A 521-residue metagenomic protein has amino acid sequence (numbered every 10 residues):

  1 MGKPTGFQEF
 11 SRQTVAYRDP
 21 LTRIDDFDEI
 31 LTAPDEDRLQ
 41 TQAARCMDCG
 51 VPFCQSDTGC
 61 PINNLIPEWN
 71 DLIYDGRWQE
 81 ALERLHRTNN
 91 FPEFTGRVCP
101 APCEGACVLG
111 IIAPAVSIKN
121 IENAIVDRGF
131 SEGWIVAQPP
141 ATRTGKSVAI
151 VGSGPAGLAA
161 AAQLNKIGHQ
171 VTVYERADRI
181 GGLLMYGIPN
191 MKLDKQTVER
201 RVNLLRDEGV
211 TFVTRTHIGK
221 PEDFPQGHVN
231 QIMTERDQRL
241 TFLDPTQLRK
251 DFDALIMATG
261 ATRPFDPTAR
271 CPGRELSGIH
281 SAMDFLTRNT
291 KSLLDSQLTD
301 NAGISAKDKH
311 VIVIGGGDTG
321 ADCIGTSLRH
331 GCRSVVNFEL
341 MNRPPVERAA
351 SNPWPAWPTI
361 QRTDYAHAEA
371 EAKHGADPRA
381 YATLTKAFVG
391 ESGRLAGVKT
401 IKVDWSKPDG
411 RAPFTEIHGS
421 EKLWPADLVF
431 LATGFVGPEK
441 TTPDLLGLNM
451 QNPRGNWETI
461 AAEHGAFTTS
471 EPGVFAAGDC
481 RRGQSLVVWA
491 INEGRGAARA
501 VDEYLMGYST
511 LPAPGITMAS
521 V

Functional and structural regions predicted by a protein language model:
T5-T32, A44, N63-D75, E83-L85 (+14 more regions): Beta1-alpha1 glycine-rich phosphate/pyrophosphate-binding loop at the start of Rossmann-like nucleotide-binding domains
R23-Q42, N64-R97, A101, I112-T142 (+1 more regions): Ferredoxin-type iron-sulfur electron-transfer modules in oxidoreductases and energy-metabolism complexes
E80, T142, S147-V151, E199-A269 (+3 more regions): Feature captures the FAD/FMN-dependent oxidoreductase FAD-binding
A124-T142, N203-T214, P264-H330, N452-S470: Glycine-rich dinucleotide-binding loop and its adjacent helix/turn
V148-I150, V171, V311, V474: Conserved hydrophobic helix-helix packing surfaces used for dimerization/oligomerization
V151-P155, G315-G317, D479: Glycine-rich Rossmann-fold phosphate-binding loop(s) that bind the pyrophosphate of adenine dinucleotide cofactors
E275-D308, R394, S406-Q484: FAD-site-proximal beta/loop scaffold in flavoenzymes
G320-G325, H330, C480-L511: A conserved FAD-binding loop/helix module that cradles the flavin
